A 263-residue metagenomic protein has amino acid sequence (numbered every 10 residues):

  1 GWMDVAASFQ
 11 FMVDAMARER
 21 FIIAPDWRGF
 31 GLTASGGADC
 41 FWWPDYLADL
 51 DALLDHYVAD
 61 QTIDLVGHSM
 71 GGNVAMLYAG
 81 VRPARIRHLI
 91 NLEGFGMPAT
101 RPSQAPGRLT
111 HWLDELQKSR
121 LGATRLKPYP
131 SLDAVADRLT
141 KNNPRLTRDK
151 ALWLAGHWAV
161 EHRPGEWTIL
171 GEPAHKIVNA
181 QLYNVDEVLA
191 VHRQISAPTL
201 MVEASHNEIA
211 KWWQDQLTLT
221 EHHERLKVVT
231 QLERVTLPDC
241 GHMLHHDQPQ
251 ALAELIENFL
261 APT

Functional and structural regions predicted by a protein language model:
G1-S35: Conserved HGGG/HGGXW glycine-rich cap/lid loop of the alpha/beta-hydrolase fold
E19-F21, D60-A105: Conserved hydrolase catalytic core segment
D26-F30, G36, F95, P238-G241: Short beta-to-alpha linker loops that shape the active-site pocket of alpha/beta-hydrolase fold enzymes
L47-I63: Conserved acidic catalytic loop of the alpha/beta-hydrolase fold
L92-P128: A catalytic-pocket lid/entrance helix-loop region that shapes and gates access to the active site across common
L126-Q214: Alpha/beta-hydrolase
Q194-C240: Conserved loop-alpha-helix segment in the C-terminal half of the alpha/beta-hydrolase fold that carries the catalytic
L237-P249: Catalytic histidine-centered segment of alpha/beta-hydrolase-like enzymes
